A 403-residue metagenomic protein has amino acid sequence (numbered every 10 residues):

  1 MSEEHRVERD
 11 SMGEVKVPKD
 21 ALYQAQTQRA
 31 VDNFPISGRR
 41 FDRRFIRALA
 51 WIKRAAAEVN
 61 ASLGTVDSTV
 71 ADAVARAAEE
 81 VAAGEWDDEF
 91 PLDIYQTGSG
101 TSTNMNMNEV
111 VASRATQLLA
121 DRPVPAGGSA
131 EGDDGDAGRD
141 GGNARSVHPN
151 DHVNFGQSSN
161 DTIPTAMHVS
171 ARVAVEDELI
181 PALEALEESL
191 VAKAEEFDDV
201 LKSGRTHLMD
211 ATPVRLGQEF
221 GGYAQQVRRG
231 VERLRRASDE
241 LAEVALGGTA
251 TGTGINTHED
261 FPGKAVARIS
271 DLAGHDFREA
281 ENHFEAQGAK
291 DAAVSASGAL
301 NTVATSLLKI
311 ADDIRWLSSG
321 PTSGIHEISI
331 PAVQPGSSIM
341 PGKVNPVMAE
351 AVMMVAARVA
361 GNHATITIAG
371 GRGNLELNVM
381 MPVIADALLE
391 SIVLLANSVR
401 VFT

Functional and structural regions predicted by a protein language model:
M1-T403: Conserved, well-structured ligand/cofactor-binding cores
